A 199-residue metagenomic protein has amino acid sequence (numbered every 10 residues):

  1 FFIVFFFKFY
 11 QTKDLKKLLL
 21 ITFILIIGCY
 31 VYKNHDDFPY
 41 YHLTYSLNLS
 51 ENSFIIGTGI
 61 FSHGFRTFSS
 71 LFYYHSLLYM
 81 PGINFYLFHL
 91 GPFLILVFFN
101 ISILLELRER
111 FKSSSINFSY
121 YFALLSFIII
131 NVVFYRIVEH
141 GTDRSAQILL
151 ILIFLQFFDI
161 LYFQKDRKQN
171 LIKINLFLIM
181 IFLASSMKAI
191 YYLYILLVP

Functional and structural regions predicted by a protein language model:
F1, K33, P81, I129 (+3 more regions): Transmembrane helix irregularities
F1-Q11: Membrane-embedded, hydrophobic transmembrane alpha-helices
D14-D37, I128-N131: Transmembrane signal-anchor helices characteristic of membrane glycosylation enzymes that use polyprenol
D14-L18, K112-A123, Q169-I174: Membrane-interfacial loop-to-transmembrane alpha-helix junctions, especially the N-terminal start
I27-F118, I137-E139: Active-site lumenal/periplasmic loops and adjacent helix-entry segments of GT-C-fold, multi-pass membrane
G91, V132-D159: Multi-pass, polyprenyl lipid-linked donor-dependent membrane glycosyltransferases
F134, I172-P199: Membrane-interface alpha helices of multi-pass inner-membrane proteins
I153-K173: Membrane-interface transmembrane helices that cradle and orient dolichyl/undecaprenyl
